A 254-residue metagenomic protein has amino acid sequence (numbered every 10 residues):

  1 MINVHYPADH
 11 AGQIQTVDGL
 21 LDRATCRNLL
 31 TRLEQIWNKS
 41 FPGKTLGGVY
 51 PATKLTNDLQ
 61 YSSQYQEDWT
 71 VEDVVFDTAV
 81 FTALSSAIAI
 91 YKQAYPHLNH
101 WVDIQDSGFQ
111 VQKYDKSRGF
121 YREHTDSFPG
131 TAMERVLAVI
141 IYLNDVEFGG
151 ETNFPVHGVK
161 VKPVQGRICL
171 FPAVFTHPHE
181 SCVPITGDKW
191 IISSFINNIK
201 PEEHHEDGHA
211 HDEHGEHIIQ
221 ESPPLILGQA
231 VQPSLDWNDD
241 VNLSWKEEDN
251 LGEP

Functional and structural regions predicted by a protein language model:
M1-I168, T176-P254: Fe(II)/2-oxoglutarate oxygenase catalytic core
